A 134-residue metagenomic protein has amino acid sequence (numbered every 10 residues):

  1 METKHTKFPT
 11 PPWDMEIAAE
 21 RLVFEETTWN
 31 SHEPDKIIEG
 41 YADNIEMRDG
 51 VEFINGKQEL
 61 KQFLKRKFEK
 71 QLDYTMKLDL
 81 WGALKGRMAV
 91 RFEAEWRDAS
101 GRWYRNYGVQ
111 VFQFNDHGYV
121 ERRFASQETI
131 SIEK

Functional and structural regions predicted by a protein language model:
M1-D43: Short, low-complexity N-terminal intrinsically disordered segments enriched in polar/charged residues
E2-W13, K61-K134: A beta-strand edge to alpha-helix "cap/lid" segment located at domain peripheries
E26, V51-E52, L80-G82: Structured beta->alpha junctions
H32, R48, N115: Residue-level signal for short amphipathic helical patches enriched in basic/charged and nearby hydrophobic residues
I45-E46, E95: Short beta-strand segments in beta-sandwich/barrel cores
E46-F68: Short solvent-exposed beta->alpha transition segments
